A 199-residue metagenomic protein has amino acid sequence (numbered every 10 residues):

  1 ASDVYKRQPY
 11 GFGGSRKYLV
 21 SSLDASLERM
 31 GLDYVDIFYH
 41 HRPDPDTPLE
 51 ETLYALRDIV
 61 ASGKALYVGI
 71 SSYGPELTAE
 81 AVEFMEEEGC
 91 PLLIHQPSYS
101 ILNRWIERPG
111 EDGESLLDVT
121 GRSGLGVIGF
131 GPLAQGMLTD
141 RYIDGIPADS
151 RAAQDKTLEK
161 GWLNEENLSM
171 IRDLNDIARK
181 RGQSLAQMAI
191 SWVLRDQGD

Functional and structural regions predicted by a protein language model:
A1-Y5: Short, small-residue-biased leader/transition segments that mark boundaries at the very start of proteins
K6-V20, H41-T47: Active-site mouth loops of central-metabolism enzymes
R7-G11, Y39, D155-G161: Short glycine/proline- and acidic residue-enriched helix-loop micro-motifs that form flexible lids or anion-recognition
F12-S15, L32, E111, I146: Intrinsically disordered, low-complexity regions
G14-M30, T78-V82: Short, acidic/polar
L27-P48: Active-site groove signature of glycoside hydrolases
L49-D199: Beta/alpha (TIM)-barrel catalytic core signal, keyed to glycine-rich beta->alpha loops juxtaposed to Asp/Glu that bind
